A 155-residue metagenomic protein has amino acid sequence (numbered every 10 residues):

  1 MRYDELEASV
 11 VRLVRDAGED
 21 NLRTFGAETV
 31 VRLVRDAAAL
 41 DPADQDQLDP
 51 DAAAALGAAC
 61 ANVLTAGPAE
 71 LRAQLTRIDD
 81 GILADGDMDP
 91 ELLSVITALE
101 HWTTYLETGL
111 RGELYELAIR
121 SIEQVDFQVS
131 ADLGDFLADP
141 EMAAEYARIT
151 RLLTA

Functional and structural regions predicted by a protein language model:
R2-T154: Structured binding/interaction patches within domain cores
